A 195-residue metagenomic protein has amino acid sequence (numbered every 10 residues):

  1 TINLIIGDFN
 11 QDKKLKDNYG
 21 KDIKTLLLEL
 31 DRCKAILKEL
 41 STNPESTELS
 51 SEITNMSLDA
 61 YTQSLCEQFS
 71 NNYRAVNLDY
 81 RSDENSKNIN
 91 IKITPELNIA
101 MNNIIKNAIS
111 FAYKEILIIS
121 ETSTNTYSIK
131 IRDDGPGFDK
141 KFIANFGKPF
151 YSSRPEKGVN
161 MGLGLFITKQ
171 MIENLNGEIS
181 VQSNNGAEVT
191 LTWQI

Functional and structural regions predicted by a protein language model:
I2-D12, D17-N77: Conserved DHp (HisKA) dimerization/phosphotransfer helix of two-component histidine kinases, i.e., the long coiled-coil
I99-N103, N107: Conserved polar catalytic motif of the HATPase_c/GHKL fold
K114, G177-E178: Conserved glycine-rich
E115-N125: Short beta-strand/loop element within the Bergerat-fold HATPase_c
D133: Acidic ATP/Mg2+-coordinating residue in the GHKL
F138-F150: Short conserved segment of the HATPase_c
K157-I167: Glycine-rich phosphate-binding loop
